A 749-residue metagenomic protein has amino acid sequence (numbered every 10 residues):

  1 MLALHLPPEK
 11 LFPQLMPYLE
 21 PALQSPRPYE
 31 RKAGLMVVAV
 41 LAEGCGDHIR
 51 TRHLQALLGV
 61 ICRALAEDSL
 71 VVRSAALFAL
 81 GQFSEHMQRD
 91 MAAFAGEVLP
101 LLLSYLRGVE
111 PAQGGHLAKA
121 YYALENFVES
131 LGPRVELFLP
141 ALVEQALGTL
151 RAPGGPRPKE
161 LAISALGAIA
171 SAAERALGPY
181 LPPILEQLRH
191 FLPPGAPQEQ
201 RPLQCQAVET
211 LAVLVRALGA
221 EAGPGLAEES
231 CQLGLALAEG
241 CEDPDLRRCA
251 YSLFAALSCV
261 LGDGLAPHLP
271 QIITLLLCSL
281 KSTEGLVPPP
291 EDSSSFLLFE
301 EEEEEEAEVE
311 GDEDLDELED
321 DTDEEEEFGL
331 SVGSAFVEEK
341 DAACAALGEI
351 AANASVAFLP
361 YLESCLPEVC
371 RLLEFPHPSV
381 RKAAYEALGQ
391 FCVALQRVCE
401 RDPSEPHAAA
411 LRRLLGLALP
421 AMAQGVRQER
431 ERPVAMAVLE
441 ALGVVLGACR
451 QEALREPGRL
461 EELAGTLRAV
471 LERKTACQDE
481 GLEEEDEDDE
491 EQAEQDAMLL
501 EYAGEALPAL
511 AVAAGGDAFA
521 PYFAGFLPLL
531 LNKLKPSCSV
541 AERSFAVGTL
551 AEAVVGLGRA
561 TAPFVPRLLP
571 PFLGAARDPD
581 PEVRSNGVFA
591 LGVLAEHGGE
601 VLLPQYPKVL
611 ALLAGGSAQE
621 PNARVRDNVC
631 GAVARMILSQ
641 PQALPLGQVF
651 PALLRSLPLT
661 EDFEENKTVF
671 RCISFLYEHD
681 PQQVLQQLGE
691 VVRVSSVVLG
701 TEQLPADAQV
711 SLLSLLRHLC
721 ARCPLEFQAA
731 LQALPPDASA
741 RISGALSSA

Functional and structural regions predicted by a protein language model:
M1-A749: Karyopherin-beta/Importin-beta family HEAT-repeat alpha-solenoid scaffold
